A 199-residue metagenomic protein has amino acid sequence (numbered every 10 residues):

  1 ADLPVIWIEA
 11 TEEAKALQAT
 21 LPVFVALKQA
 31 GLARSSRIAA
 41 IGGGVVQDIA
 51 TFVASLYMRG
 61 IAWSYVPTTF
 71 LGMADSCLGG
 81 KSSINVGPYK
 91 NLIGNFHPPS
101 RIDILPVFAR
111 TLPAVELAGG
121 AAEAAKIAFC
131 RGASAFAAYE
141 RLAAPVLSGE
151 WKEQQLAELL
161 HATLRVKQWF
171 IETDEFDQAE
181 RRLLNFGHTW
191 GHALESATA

Functional and structural regions predicted by a protein language model:
A1, G43-V46: Short glycine-rich anion-binding loops that position phosphate/pyrophosphate groups of nucleotides and phosphorylated
A1-R37: ATP/NTP phosphate-donor binding region
I6-W7, Y57, G94-F96, I171 (+1 more regions): Short hydrophobic "helix-edge" motifs at membrane interfaces and signal-peptide entry regions
A10-T11, I41-G43, F186-G187: Glycine-rich beta-strand-to-loop/alpha-helix junction loops that act as flexible
F24-I41, A50-Y65: Non-catalytic interfacial helical region
V45-F52, M73-A74, H192-A193: Short glycine/serine/threonine-rich phosphate/pyrophosphate-binding segments that cradle anionic phosphate groups
F52-P145: A glycine/threonine-rich phosphate-anchoring loop and its flanking beta-alpha core in nucleotide/phosphate-binding
A138, L142-A199: Active-site segments that bind and position negatively charged phosphate/pyrophosphate groups
